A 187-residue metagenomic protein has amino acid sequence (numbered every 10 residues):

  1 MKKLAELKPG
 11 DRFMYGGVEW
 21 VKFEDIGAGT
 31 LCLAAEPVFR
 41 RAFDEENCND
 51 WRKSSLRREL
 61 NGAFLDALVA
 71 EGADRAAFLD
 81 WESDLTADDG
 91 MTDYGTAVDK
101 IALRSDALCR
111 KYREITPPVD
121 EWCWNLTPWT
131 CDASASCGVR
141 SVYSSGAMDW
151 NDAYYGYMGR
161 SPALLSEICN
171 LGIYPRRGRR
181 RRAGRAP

Functional and structural regions predicted by a protein language model:
M1-P187: Collagenous Gly-X-Y triple-helix signature in extracellular proteins
